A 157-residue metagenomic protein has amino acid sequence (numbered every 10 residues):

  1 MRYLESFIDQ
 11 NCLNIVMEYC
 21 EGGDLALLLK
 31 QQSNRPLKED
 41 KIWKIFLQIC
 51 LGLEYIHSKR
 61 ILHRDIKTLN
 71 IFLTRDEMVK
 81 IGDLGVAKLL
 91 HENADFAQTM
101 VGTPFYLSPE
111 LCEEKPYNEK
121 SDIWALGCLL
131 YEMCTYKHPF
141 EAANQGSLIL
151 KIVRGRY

Functional and structural regions predicted by a protein language model:
E5-S6: A short, aromatic-enriched beta-strand patch in the conserved N-lobe beta-sheet of the protein kinase catalytic domain
Q10-E18, A26-L27: A conserved loop-to-beta-strand element in the N-lobe of protein kinase catalytic cores that borders the ATP-binding
A26-P36: AlphaC helix of the protein kinase catalytic domain
I45-F46: Activation segment signature within eukaryotic-like protein kinase domains
D122: Conserved catalytic-loop aspartate of Hanks-type protein kinases
T135-H138: Structural helix C-cap motif within protein kinase domains
